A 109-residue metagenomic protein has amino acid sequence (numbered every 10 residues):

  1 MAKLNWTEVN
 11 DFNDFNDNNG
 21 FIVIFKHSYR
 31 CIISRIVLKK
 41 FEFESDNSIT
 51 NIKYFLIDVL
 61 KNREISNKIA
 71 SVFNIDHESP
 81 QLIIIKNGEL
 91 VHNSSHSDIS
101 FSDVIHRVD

Functional and structural regions predicted by a protein language model:
M1-F21, D109: N-terminal leader/targeting and pre-domain segments
D14-D46: Local sequence-structure signature of Cys/Sec-based thiol-disulfide redox active-site neighborhoods
K26, N51-S66: Thiol-based oxidoreductase modules, predominantly thioredoxin-like and allied folds used for disulfide exchange
S34-K40, I65, I69, S100: Amphipathic alpha-helical interface surfaces
S45-T50, D103-V104: Short cysteine/histidine-rich metal-coordination sites, predominantly Zn2+-binding motifs
F73-I83: Structural micro-motif
I84-D109: Non-catalytic, surface beta->alpha helical segment in thiol-disulfide oxidoreductase systems
